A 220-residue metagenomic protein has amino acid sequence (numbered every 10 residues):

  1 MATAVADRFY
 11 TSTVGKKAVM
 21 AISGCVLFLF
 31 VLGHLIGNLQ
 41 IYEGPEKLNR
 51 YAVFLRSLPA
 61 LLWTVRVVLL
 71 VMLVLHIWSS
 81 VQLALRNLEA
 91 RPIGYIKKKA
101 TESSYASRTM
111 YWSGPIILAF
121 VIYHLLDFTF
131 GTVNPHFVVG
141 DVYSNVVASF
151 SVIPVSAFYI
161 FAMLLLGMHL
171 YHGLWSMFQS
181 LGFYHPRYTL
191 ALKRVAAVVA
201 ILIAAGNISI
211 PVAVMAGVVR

Functional and structural regions predicted by a protein language model:
M1-R220: Membrane-embedded alpha-helical bundles that constitute the cytochrome b-like, heme-associated redox core of multi-pass
